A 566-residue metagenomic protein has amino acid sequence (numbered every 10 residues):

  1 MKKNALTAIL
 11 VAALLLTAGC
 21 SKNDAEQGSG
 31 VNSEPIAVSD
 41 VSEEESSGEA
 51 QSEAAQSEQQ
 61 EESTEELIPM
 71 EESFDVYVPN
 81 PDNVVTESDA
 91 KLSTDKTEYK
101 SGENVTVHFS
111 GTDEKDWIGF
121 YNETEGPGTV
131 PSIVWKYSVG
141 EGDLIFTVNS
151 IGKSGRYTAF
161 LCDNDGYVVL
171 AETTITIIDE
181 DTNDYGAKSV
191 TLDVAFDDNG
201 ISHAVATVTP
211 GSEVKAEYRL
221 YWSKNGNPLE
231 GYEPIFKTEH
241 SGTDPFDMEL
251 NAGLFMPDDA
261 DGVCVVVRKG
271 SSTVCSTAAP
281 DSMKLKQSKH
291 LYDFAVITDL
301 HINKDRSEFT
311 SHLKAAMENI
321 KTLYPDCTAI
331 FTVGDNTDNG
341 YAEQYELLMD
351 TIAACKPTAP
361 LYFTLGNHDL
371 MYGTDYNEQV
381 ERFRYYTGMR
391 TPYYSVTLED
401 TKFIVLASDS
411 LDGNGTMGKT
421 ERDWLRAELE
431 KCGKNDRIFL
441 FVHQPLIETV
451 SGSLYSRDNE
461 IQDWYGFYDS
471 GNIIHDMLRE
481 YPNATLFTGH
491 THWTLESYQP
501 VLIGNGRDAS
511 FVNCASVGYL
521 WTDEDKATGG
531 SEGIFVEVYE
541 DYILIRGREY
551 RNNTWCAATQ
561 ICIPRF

Functional and structural regions predicted by a protein language model:
L16-G19: C-terminal motif of bacterial Sec signal peptides marking the signal peptidase cleavage site
D24-F74: N-terminal, intrinsically disordered, polar/charged segments of Gram-positive cell-envelope systems that serve as
I68-L285: Extended, solvent-exposed regions of the mature portions of secreted/cell-surface glycoproteins
L285-E346: N-terminal active-site segment of His-dependent metallophosphoesterases
L285-K289, A527, S531-F566: A short C-terminal boundary segment appended to hydrolase-like catalytic domains
D299, G334-D335, G366-N367, H443 (+1 more regions): Active-site glycine-centered loops adjacent to acidic/histidine catalytic or metal-binding residues that shape
A342-R437, Y465, D469-E480, E496-Y519 (+2 more regions): Extended active-site neighborhood of metal-dependent phosphoesterases/phosphodiesterases
C432-S456: Short acidic, glycine-rich surface-loop motifs adjacent to enzyme active sites
